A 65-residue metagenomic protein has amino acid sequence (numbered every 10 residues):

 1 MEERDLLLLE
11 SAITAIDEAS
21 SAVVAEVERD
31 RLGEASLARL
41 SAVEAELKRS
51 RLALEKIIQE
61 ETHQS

Functional and structural regions predicted by a protein language model:
M1-E2, H63-S65: Short, low-complexity, intrinsically disordered N-terminal peptides in bacterial proteins
M1-I13: Short, charge/polar-rich alpha-helical segments
S11, E18-Q64: Short, charge-rich amphipathic interface segments used for partner binding and complex assembly
